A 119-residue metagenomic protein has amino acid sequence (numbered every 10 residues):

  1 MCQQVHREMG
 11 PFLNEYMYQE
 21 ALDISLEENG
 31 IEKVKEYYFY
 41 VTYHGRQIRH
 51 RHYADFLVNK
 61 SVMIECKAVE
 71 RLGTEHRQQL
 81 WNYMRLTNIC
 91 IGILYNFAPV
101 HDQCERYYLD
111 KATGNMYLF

Functional and structural regions predicted by a protein language model:
M1-E32, Y108-F119: Solvent-exposed, charged helical/coil patches that constitute nucleic-acid or partner-interaction surfaces
G10, A54-E70, Y83: Conserved catalytic cores of phosphodiester-cleaving nucleases, focusing on short active-site segments
E27-G45: A short acidic/basic microdomain associated with nuclease active sites
Y43-R46, Q103-E105: Short, solvent-exposed polar/charged micro-motifs at secondary-structure junctions
K67-M116: Nucleic-acid nuclease catalytic cores
